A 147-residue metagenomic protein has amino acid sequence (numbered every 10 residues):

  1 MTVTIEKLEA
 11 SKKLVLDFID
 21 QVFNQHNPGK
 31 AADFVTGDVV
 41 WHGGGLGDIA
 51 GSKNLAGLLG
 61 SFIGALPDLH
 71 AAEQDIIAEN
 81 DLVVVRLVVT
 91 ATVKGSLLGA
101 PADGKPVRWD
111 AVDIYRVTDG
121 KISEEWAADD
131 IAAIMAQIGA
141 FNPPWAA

Functional and structural regions predicted by a protein language model:
M1-A147: C-terminal and inter-domain tail/linker signature
